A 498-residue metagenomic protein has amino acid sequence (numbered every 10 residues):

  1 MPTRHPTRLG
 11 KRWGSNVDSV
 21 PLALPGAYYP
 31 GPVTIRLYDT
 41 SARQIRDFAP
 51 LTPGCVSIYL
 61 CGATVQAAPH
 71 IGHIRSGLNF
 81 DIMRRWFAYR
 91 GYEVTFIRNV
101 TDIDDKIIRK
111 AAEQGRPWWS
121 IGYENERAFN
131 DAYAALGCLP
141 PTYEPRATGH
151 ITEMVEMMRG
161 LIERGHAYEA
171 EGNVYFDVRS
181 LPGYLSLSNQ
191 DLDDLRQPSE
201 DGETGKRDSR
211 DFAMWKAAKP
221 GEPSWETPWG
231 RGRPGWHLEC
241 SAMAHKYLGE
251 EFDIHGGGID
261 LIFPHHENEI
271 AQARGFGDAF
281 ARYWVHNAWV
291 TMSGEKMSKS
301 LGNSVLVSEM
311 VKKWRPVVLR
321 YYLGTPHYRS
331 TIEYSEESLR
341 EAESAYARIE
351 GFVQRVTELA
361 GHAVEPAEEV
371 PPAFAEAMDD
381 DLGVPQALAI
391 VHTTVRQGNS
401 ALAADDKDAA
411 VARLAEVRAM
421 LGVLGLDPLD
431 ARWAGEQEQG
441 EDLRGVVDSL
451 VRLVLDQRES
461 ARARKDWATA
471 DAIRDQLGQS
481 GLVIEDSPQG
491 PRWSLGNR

Functional and structural regions predicted by a protein language model:
M1-V17: Extreme N-terminal basic, low-complexity initiation segments that serve as generic localization/processing leaders
S19, L24-P32, K296-M297, N303-R498: Structural preference for alpha-helix termini/caps and helix-kink/transition segments
P21-Q66, D81, T95, N130-D131 (+1 more regions): Alpha-helical recognition segments enriched in aromatics with Gly/Pro capping that present substrate-recognition
L22-A23, Y28-Y29, A42-I45, L51-L139 (+1 more regions): N-terminal, positively charged nucleic-acid-binding surface of large information/translation enzymes
Y92, H166, L482: Short phosphate-binding/catalytic loops that engage adenosine nucleotides
R98, Y143-G149, N287: Acidic carboxylate-rich catalytic motifs and surrounding loops in phosphoryl-/glycosyl-chemistry enzymes
A111-W118, T142-T148, G258-I259: The substrate-binding groove and active-site-proximal loops of carbohydrate-active enzymes, especially glycoside
